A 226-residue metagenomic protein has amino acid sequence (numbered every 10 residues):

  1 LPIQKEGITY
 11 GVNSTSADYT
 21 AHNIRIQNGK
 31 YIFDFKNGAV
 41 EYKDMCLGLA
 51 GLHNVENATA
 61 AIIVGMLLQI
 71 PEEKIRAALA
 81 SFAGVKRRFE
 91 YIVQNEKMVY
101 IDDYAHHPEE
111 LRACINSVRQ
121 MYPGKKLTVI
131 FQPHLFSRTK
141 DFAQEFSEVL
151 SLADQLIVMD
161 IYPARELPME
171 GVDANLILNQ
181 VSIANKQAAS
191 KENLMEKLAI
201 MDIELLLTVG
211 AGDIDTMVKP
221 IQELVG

Functional and structural regions predicted by a protein language model:
L1-P2, T139-K140, L167-P168, T216-P220: Short glycine-/acidic-enriched loop or helix-start segments at secondary-structure transitions that form or flank
L1-V99, N175-Q180, A184, M201: Acidic, Mg2+-coordinating active-site environments of NTP-dependent enzymes
L68, V118-K125, I200-E204: Glycine-rich phosphate-binding loop signature in dinucleotide/nucleotide-binding domains
V85, N116-I183: Active-site beta-alpha connecting loops in nucleotide-dependent enzymes
D102-L111, P133-D141: Active-site glycine- and acidic-residue-rich loops that bind and position anionic ligands or nucleotide-like cofactors
N185-E192: Short acidic-hydrophobic, aromatic-tinged amphipathic segments that line or gate anion-handling sites
N193-L224: A glycine-rich beta-strand to alpha-helix segment that forms a phosphate/ribose-binding loop at ligand/cofactor sites
